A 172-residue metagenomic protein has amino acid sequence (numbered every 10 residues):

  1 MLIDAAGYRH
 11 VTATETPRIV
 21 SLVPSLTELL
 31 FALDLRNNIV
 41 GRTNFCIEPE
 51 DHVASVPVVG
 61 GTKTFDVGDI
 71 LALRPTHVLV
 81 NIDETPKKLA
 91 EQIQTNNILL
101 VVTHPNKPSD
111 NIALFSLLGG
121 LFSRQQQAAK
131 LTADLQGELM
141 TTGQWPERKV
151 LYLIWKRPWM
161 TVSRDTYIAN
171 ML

Functional and structural regions predicted by a protein language model:
M1-M171: N-terminal ligand-binding lobe of clamshell/alpha-beta domains
